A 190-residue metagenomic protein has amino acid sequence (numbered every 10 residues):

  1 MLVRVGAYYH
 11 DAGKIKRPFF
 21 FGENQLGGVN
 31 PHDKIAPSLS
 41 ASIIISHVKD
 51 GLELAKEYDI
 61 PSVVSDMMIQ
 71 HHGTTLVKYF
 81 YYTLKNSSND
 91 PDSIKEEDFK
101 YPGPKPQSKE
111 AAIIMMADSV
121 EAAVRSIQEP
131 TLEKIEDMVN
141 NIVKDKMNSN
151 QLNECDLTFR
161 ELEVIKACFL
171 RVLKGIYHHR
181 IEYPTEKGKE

Functional and structural regions predicted by a protein language model:
M1-L132, E136, N141, D145-S149: Divalent metal-dependent catalytic cores for phosphoryl transfer on phosphate-bearing substrates
A117, K134-E190: Long, compositionally biased intrinsically disordered regions
